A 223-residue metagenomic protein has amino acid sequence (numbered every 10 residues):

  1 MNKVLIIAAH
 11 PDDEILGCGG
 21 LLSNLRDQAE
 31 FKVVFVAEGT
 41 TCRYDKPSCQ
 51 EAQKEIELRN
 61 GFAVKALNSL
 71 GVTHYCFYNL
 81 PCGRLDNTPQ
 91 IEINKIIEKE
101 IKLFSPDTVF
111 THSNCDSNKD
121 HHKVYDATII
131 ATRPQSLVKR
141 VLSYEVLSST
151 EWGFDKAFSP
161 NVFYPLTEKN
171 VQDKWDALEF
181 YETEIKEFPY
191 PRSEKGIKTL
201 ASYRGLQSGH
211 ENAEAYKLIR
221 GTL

Functional and structural regions predicted by a protein language model:
M1-I7, N24-Q28, Q53-K54, N68 (+2 more regions): Metal-dependent de-N-acetylase/amidase catalytic core
K3-A52: ATP-dependent adenylation/pyrophosphate-handling site
L16-G17, L58, E92: Short, conserved clusters of charged catalytic residues that mark active-site and nucleotide-handling motifs
G39-T41, L80-G83: A short, flexible beta-alpha/helix-coil linker loop
T41, K46-L70, H74-Y75: Glycine-rich phosphate-binding loop and adjoining beta1-alpha1-beta2 segment of Rossmann-like nucleotide-binding folds
